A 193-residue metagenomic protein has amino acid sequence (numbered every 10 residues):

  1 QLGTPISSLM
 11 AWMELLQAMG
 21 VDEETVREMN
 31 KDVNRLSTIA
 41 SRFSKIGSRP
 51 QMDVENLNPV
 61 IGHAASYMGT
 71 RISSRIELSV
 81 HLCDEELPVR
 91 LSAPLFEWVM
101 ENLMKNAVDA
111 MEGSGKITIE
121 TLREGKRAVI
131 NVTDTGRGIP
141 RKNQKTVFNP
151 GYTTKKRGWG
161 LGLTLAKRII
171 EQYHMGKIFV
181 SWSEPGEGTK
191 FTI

Functional and structural regions predicted by a protein language model:
S8, D22-R75: Conserved DHp (HisKA) dimerization/phosphotransfer helix of two-component histidine kinases, i.e., the long coiled-coil
R71-V80, G113-G115: Short conserved segments within the C-terminal catalytic ATPase subdomain
R75-P88, E124: Conserved catalytic submotifs in the C-terminal HATPase_c
S114-K126: Short beta-strand/loop element within the Bergerat-fold HATPase_c
D134: Acidic ATP/Mg2+-coordinating residue in the GHKL
I139-G151: Short conserved segment of the HATPase_c
I170-E171: Detector for a conserved hydrophobic position within an alpha-helical segment of the HATPase_c
H174-W182: Glycine-rich ATP-binding loops of the HATPase_c
